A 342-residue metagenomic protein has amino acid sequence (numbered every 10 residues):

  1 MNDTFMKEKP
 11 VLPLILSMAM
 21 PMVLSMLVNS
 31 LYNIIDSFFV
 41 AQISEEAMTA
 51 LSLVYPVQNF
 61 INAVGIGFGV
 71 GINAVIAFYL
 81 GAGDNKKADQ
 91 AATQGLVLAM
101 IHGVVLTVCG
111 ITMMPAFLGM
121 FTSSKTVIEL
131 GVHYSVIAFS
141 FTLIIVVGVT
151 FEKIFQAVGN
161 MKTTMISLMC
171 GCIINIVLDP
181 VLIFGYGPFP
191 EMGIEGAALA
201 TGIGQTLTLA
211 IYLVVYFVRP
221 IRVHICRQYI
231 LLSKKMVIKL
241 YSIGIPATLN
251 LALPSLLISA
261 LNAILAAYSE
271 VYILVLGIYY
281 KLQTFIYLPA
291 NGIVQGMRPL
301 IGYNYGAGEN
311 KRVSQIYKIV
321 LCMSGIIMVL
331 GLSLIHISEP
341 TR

Functional and structural regions predicted by a protein language model:
M1-A19, I76-L143, F189-I245, I301-R342: Short alpha-helical transmembrane segments in multi-pass integral membrane proteins
P13-N73, A77, I245-L265: Signature of the first transmembrane helix
S17-M18, I176, S242-I243, F285-I286 (+1 more regions): Hydrophobic alpha-helical transmembrane segments of integral membrane proteins, especially lipid-exposed positions
V23, L27, L31, I35 (+14 more regions): Generic alpha-helical transmembrane segments of integral inner-membrane proteins, especially permease/transport modules
L27, L31-T49, L118-K125, V181-M192 (+2 more regions): Helix-terminus/linker motif at the lipid-water interface of multi-pass membrane proteins
M48-V108, I145-T164, N262, L276-L334: Small-residue-rich hydrophobic transmembrane alpha-helices
R222-P254, L261-A267, Y272-L276: Acidic, glycine-rich loop-and-beta core segments that form the ion-binding/anion-interacting portion of active sites
